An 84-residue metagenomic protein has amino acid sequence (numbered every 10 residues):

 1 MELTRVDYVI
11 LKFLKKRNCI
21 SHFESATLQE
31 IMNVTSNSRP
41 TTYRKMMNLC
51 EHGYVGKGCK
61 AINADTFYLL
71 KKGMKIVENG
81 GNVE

Functional and structural regions predicted by a protein language model:
M1-F13: Short alpha-helical segments that sit at the start of domains
L3-T4, S21-S25, R39, I62: Alpha-helix N-cap/helix-initiation sites
L3-V6, K60-G81: Short, cationic-aromatic polyanion-contact patches
K12-C19, G81: Short, locally clustered residues in the helix-turn-helix/winged-helix DNA-binding domain
I20-V34: Short acidic, hydrophobic short linear motifs in intrinsically disordered regions
S36-E51, A64: Short amphipathic alpha-helical interaction segments
C50-K60: A short, conserved structural fragment
